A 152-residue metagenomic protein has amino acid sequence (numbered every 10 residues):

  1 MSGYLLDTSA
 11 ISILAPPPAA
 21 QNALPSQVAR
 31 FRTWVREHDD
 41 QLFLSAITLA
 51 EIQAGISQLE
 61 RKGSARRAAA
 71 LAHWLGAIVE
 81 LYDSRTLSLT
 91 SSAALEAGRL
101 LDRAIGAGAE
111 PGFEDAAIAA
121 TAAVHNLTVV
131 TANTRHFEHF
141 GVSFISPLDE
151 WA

Functional and structural regions predicted by a protein language model:
M1-T48, Q58-A77, W151-A152: Short, well-structured N-terminal submotif of metal-dependent ribonuclease cores
S2-G3, A119-A152: Acidic, PIN/NYN-like endoribonuclease modules and their adjacent C-terminal/linker elements
G3, A54-E60, A68-A69, G76 (+1 more regions): Active-site neighborhoods of divalent-metal-dependent phosphate/nucleic-acid chemistry enzymes
D7, E51, D115, N133: Acidic active-site catalytic centers that drive phospho-/nucleotidyl reactions and related ester hydrolyses
I11, L49-I52, A94, F137: A generic structural signal for short hydrophobic patches within well-formed alpha-helices
I13-A15, Q21-N22, G55, A97 (+2 more regions): Residues that scaffold the ATP/ADP-binding catalytic core of kinase and kinase-like folds
H38, Y82, F140-G141: Short, structured coil segments at secondary-structure junctions
F43, L87, I145: General small-molecule cofactor/ligand-binding pocket signal
